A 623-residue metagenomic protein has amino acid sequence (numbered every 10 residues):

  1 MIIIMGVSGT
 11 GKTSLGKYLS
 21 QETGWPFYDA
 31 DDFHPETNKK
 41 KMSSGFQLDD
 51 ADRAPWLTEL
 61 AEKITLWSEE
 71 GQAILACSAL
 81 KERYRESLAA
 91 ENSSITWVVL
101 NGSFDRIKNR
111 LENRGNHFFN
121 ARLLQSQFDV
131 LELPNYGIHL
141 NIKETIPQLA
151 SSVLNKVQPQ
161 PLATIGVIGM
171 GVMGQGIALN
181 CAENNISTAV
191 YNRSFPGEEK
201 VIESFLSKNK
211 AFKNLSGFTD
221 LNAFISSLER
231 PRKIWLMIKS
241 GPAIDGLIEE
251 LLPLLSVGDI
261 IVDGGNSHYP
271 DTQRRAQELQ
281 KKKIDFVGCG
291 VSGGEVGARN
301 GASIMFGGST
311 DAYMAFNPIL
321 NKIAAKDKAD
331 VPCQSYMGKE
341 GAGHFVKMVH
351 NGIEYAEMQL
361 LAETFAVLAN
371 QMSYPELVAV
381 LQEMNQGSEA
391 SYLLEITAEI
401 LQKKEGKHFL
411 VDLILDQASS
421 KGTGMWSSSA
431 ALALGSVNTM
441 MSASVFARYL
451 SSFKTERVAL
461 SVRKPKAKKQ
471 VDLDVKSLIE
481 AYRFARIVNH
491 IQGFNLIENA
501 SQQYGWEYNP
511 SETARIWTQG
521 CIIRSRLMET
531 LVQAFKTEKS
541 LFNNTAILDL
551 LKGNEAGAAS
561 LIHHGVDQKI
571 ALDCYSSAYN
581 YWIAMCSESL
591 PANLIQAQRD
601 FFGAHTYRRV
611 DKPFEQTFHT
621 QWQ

Functional and structural regions predicted by a protein language model:
M1-G9, S14-K17, P159-S226, G258 (+1 more regions): NAD(P)+-binding Rossmann beta1-loop-alpha1 motif at the extreme N-terminus of oxidoreductases
K17-E62: Conserved substrate/cofactor phosphate-moiety recognition/catalytic segment in nucleotide-dependent phosphotransferases
A51-N92, L100: Glycine-rich phosphate-binding loop used to anchor ATP phosphates in small-molecule kinases, encompassing both
E91-R110: Conserved phosphate-donor/acceptor-positioning beta-strand/loop module used by diverse small-molecule
N113-S152: Small-molecule kinase domains that catalyze NTP-dependent phosphoryl transfer to phosphate-bearing small molecules
R193-P196, K208-R274, E278-Q280, E295-T310: Rossmann-like NAD(P)-binding element
D245-L247, I260-V262, S267-V378, G387-F409 (+2 more regions): Rossmann-fold dinucleotide-binding core
H344, A369-M372, E376-A379, S388-E456 (+3 more regions): Interdomain hinge/lid region at the active-site interface of Rossmann-like NAD(P)-dependent oxidoreductases
